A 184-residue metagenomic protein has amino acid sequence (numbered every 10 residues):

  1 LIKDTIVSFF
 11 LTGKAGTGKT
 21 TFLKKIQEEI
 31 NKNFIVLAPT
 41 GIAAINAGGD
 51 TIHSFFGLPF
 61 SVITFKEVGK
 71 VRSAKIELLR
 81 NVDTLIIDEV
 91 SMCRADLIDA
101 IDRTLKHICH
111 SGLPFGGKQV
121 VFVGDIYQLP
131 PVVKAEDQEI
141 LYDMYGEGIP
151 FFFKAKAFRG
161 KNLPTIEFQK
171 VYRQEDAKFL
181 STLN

Functional and structural regions predicted by a protein language model:
L1-N184: Conserved ATP-binding/catalytic motifs of P-loop helicase motor domains
